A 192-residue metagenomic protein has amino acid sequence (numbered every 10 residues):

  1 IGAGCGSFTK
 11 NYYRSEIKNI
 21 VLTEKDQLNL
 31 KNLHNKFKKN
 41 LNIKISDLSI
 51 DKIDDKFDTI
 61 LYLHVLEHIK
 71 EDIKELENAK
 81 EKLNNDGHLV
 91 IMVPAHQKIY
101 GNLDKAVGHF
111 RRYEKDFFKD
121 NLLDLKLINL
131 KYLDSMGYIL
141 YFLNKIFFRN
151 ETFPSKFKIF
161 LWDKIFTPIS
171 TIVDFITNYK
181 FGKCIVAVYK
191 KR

Functional and structural regions predicted by a protein language model:
I1-G101, K119, A187-K190: Conserved SAM-binding loop
K38-L41, V107-F110, K145-R149: Short, hinge-like loop/turn segments at secondary-structure boundaries
F57, G101-K105, L140-K145: Short aromatic-enriched loop/helix-cap "lid" or pocket-rim segments at secondary-structure transitions that line
I69, R112, Y179-K180: Short, solvent-exposed loop/helix junctions and linker helices that flank or host conserved functional motifs
P94, R111, N129: Localized chelating/binding microdomains that coordinate divalent metal ions or stabilize phosphate-bearing
N102-F117, Y132-L133: Acceptor-substrate binding/catalytic loop of class I
K126-M136: Conserved S-adenosyl-L-methionine
D134-R192: A C-terminal cap/extension of S-adenosyl-L-methionine-dependent methyltransferases that defines the acceptor-substrate
